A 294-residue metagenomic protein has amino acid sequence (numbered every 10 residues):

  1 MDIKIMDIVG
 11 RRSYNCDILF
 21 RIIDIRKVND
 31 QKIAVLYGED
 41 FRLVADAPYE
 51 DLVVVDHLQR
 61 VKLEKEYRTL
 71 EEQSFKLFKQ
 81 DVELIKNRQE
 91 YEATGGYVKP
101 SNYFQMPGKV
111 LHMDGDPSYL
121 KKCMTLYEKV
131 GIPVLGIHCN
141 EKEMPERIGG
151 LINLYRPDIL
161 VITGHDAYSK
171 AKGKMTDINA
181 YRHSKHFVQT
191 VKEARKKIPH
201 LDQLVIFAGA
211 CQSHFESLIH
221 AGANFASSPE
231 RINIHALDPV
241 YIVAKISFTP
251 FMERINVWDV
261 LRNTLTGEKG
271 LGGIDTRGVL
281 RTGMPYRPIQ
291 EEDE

Functional and structural regions predicted by a protein language model:
D2-K4: Short, well-ordered loop/turn sites that connect or cap secondary structure elements
C16-K27: Short beta-strand-centered aromatic/proline hotspots
V28-Y37: Short, solvent-exposed secondary-structure boundary/capping segments
E39-G96: Intrinsically disordered, low-complexity, charged/polar segments
M124-L135: Short helix-loop-beta junction
I152-H165, A223: Proline-aspartate-enriched helix->loop->beta-strand connector
V188-I234: Catalytic cores of nucleophile-dependent amide-cleaving enzymes
N233-E294: C-terminal functional extensions of proteins
